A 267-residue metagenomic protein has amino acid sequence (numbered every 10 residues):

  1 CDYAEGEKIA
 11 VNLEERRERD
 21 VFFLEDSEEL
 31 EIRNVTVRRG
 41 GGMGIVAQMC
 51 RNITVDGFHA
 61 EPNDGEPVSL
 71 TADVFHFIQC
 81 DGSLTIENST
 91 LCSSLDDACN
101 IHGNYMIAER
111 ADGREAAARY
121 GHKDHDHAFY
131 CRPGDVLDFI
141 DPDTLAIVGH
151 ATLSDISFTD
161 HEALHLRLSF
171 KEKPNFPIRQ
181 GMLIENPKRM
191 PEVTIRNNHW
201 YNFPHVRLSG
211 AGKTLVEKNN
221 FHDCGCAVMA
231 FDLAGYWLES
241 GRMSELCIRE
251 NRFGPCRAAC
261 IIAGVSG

Functional and structural regions predicted by a protein language model:
C1-E18, G149-H150, I156-V193, N197 (+1 more regions): Small/polar beta-strand repeat architecture
E15-E28, G42-C50, V74-C80, N186-R189 (+2 more regions): Extracellular beta-strand-rich solenoid/capping regions of secreted or surface-exposed proteins that bind or remodel
R19-D20, G41-V46, N63-D73, L95-I101 (+4 more regions): Short glycine/acidic-rich loop motifs that flank beta-strands on beta-rich extracellular proteins
S27-E31, M49-T54, C80-T85, P191-T194 (+2 more regions): Short "repeat-start/strand-capping" segments in structured domains, especially the N-termini of parallel beta-helix
C50-L84, A111-D126, N220-C256: Long amphipathic alpha-helical scaffold regions
G82, T90, S94-M106: Catalytic cores of secreted or luminal carbohydrate-active enzymes
D126-H161: Ser/Thr/Gly-rich low-complexity blocks that favor extended beta-strand/coil architectures
